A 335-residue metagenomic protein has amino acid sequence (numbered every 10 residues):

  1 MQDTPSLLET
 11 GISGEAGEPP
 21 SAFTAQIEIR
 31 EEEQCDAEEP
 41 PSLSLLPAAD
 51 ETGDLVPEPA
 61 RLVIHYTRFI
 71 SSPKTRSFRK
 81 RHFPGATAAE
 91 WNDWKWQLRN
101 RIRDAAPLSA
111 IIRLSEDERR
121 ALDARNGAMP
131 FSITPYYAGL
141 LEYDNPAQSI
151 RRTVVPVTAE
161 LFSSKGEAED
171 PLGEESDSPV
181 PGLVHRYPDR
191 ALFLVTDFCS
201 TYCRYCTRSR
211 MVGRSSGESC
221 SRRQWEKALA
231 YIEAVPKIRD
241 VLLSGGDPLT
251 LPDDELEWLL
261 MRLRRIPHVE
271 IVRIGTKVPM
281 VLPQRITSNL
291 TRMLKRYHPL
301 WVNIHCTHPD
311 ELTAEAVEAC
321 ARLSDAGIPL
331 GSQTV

Functional and structural regions predicted by a protein language model:
Q2-H185: Flexible, acidic/Gly-rich N-terminal and inter-domain linker regions that tether and position cofactor-handling modules
L122, V212-E218, G246-D247, K277: Flexible, glycine/proline-enriched loop segments at strand-loop-helix junctions that form or flank small-ligand binding
S178-P181, A191-L194, E226-Y231: Short, charged beta->alpha transition segments
H185-R222, I274: Canonical Radical SAM [4Fe-4S] cluster-binding loop centered on the CxxxCxxC motif and its immediate flanking residues
F193, V241-L243: Hydrophobic positions in the central parallel beta-sheet of the AAA+
D197, T207-R210, G245, T276 (+2 more regions): Short, structured patches in soluble enzyme cores that scaffold and shape functional sites
W225-D240, L249-V335: Conserved AdoMet/S-adenosylmethionine-binding subsite of the radical SAM
